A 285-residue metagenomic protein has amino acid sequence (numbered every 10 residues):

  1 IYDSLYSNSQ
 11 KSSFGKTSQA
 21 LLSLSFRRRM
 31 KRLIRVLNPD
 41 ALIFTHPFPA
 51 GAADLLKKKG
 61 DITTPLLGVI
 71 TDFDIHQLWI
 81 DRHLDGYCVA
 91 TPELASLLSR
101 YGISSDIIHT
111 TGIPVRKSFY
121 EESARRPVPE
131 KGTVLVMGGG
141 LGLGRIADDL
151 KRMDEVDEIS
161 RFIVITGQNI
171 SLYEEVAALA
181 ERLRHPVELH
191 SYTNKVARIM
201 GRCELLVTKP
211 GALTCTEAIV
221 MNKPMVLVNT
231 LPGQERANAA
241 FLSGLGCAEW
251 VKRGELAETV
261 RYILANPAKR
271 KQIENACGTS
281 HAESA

Functional and structural regions predicted by a protein language model:
I1-L37: Conserved N-terminal ligand/cofactor-binding loop architecture of enzyme catalytic domains
K58-S118: Active-site-proximal region of nucleotide-activated glycan assembly enzymes, centered on histidine/acidic-rich loops
P114-E130: Acidic anion/phosphate-binding donor-loop and adjacent secondary structure in glycosyltransferase catalytic cores
V128-R202: Donor-nucleotide binding loops and adjacent catalytic segments primarily of GT-B fold Leloir glycosyltransferases
G201-P210: Acidic donor-binding loop of glycosyltransferase active sites
C203-E204, N222-P224: A short alpha->beta transition loop at the rim of the catalytic pocket in nucleotide-sugar-dependent
G233-V260: Change "using UDP/GDP/dTDP sugars" to "using nucleotide sugars
E249, G254-E255, R261-T279: Conserved donor-nucleotide binding/catalytic region of nucleotide-linked donor-dependent transferases
